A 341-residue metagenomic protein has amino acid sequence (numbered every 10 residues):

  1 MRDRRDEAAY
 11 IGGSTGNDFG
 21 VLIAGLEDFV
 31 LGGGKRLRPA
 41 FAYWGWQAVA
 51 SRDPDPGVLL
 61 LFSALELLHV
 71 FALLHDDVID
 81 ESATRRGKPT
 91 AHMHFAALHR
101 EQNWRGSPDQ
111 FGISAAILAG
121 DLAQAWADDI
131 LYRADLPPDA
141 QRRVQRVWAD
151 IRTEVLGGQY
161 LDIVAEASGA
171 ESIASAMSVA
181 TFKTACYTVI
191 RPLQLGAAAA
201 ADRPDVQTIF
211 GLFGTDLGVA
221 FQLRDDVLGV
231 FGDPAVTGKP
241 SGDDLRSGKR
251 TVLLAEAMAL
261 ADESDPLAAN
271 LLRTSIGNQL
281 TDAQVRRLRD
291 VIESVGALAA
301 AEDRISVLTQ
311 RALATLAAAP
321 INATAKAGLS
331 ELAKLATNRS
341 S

Functional and structural regions predicted by a protein language model:
M1-V70, L74-H75, I79-D109, Q159-I173 (+5 more regions): Conserved N-terminal diphosphate/IPP-binding helix and adjacent helical/loop segment of trans-prenyltransferase domains
A9-G16, V30-R38, S114-W126, Y132-F231: All-alpha helical catalytic cores of prenyl diphosphate-utilizing isoprenoid enzymes
W44-A50, A127-A134, R191-A200, A257-D262 (+1 more regions): Well-ordered alpha-helical scaffold segments within catalytic/enzyme domains
V58-R86, A149-L156, C186, Q194-A197 (+3 more regions): Active-site alpha-helical segments that house and flank conserved acidic catalytic motifs for diphosphate chemistry
R86-G120, G169-C186, T208-L212, P234-L260 (+1 more regions): Divalent-cation-assisted or electrostatically stabilized phosphate/pyrophosphate-binding catalytic cores
R142, R146, G211, R273 (+2 more regions): Short, charged, amphipathic alpha-helical segments
S264-T274: Gly/Pro-rich interdomain helix-loop hinge
V295-S306, T315-A323: Short, flexible active-site recognition loops that position polar ligands and cofactors
